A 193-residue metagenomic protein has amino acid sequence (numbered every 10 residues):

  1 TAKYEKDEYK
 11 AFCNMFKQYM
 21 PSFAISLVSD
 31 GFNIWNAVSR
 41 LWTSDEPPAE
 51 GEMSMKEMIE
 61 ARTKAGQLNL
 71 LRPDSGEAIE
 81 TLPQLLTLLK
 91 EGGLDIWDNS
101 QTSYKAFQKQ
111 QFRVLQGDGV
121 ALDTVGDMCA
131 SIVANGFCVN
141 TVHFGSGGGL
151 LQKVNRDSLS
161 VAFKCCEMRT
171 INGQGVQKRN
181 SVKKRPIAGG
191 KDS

Functional and structural regions predicted by a protein language model:
T1-I96, L122-T124: Buried, small/hydrophobic-residue-enriched core segments of structured protein domains
D74-R185, G189: C-terminal active-site-proximal or functional interface alpha/beta core segments in diverse enzymes
